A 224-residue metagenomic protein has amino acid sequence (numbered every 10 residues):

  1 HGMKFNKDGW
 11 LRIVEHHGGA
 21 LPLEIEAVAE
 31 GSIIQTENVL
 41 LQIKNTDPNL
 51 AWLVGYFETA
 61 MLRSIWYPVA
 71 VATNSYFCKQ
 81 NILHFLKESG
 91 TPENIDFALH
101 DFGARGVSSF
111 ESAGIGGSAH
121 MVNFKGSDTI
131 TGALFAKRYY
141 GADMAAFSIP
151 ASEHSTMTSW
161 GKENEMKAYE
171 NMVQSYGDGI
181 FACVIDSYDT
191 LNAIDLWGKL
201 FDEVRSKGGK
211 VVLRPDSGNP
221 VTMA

Functional and structural regions predicted by a protein language model:
H1-K4: Low-complexity, highly charged intrinsically disordered N-terminal segments that act as targeting/localization
V14-P22, G31-I34, L40-A224: Buried, small/hydrophobic-residue-enriched core segments of structured protein domains
E26-V28: Outer-membrane beta-barrel transmembrane strands
